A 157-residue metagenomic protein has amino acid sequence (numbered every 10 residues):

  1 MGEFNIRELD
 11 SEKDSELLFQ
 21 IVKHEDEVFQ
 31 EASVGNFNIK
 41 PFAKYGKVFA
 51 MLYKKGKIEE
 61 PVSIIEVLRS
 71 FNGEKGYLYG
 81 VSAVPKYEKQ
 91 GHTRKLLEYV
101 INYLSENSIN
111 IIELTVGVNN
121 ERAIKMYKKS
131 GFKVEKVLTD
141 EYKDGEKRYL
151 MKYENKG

Functional and structural regions predicted by a protein language model:
F4, E8-K86, L97-Y99, Y103: Acetyl-CoA-dependent GNAT
E16, G73, G91, R122 (+1 more regions): Residues that form or flank phosphate/diphosphate-binding pockets in enzymes that use nucleotide phosphates
G80-S82, E113-T115, L150: Short aromatic/hydrophobic contact patches that present stacked aromatics for nucleic-acid/ligand binding
V84-E98, V118-K125, K129-S130: Conserved glycine-rich acetyl-CoA-binding loop
L104-T115: Conserved GNAT acetyl-CoA-binding A-motif
G117-E121, S130, D140-G157: C-terminal "cap" of GNAT-fold acetyltransferases
